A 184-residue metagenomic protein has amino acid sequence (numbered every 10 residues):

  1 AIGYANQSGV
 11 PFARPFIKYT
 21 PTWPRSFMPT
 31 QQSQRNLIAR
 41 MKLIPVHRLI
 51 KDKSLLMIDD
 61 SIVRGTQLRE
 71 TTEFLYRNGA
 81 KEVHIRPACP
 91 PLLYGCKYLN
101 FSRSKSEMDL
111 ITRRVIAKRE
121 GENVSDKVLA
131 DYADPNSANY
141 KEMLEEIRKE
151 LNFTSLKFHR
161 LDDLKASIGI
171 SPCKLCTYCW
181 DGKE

Functional and structural regions predicted by a protein language model:
A1-E184: PRPP-associated nucleotide enzymes
